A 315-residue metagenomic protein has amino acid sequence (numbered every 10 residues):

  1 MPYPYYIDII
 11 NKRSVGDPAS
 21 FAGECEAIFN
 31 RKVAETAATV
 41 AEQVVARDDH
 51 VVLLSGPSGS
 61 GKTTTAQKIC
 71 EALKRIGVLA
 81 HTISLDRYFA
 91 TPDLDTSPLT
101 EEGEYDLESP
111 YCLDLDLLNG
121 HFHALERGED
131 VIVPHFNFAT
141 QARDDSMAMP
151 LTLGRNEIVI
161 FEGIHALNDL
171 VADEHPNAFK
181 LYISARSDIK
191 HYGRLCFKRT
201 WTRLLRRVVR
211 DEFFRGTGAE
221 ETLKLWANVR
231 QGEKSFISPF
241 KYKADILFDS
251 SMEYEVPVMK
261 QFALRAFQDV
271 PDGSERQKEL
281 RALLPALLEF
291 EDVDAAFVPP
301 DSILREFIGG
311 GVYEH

Functional and structural regions predicted by a protein language model:
M1-E35: Charged, amphipathic alpha-helical linker segments immediately N-terminal to NTP-binding catalytic cores
P18, N30, A166-H315: Conserved NTP phosphate-binding and transfer environment spanning the P-loop NTPase/kinase superfamily
V45-R47, N119-N177, L223, N228-F240: Glycine-rich phosphate-binding loop used to anchor ATP phosphates in small-molecule kinases, encompassing both
V52-L54: Hydrophobic anchor at the beta1->P-loop junction of P-loop NTPases
K62: Conserved lysine of the Walker
T65-I69: Hydrophobic positions on the alpha1 helix immediately C-terminal to the Walker A/P-loop
E71-H81: Post-Walker A helix-loop "phosphate-sensing" segment adjacent to the P-loop in P-loop NTPases
H81-I83, A90-A139: Conserved nucleotide-sensing/catalytic segment adjacent to the nucleotide-binding pocket in NTP-handling enzymes
